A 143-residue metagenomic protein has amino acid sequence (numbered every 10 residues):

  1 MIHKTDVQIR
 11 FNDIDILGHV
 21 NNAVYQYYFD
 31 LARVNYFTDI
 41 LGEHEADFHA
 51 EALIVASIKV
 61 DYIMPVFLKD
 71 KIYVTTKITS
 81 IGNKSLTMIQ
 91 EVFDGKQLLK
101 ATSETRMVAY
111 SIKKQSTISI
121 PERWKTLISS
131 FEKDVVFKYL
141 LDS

Functional and structural regions predicted by a protein language model:
M1-Y73, I81-S143: Terminal targeting signals and extreme-terminal segments of soluble enzymes
